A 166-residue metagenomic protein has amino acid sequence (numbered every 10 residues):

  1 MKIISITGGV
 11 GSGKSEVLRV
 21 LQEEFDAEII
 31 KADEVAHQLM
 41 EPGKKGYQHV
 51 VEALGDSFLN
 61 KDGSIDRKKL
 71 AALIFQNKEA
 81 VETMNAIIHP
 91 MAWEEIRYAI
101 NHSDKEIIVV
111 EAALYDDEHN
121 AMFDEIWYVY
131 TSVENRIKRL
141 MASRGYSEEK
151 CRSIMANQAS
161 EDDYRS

Functional and structural regions predicted by a protein language model:
I4-I6: Hydrophobic anchor at the beta1->P-loop junction of P-loop NTPases
S12: ATP-binding Walker
S15: Walker A/P-loop
A27-M40: Short beta-strand-centered segment that lines the nucleotide-binding/catalytic pocket of NTP-utilizing
H37-D104: ATP-dependent small-molecule kinase phosphotransfer cores that center on conserved nucleotide phosphate-binding segments
E94-N101, I107-A142: ATP-dependent NMP and nucleoside kinases share a basic, alpha-helical "lid"
E95-I96, D104, A121-M122, A142 (+1 more regions): Small-molecule kinase domains that catalyze NTP-dependent phosphoryl transfer to phosphate-bearing small molecules
